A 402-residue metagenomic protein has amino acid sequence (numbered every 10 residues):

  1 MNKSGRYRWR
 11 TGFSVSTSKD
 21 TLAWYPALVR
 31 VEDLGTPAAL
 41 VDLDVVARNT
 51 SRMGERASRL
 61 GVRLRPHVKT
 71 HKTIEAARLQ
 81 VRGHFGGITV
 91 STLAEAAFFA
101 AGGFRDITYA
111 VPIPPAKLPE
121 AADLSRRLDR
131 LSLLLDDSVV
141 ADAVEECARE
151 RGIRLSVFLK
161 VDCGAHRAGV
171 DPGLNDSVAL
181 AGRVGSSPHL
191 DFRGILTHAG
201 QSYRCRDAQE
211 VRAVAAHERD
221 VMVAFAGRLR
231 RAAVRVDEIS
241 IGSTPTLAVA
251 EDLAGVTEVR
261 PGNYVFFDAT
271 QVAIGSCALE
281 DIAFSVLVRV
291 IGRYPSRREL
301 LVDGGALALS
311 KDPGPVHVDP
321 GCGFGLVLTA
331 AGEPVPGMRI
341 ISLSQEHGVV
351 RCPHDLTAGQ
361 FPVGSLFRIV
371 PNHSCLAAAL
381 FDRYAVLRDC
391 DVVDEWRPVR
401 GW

Functional and structural regions predicted by a protein language model:
N2-D123, W396, G401-W402: A charged N-terminal "starter" segment
V46, K69, F99, L159 (+5 more regions): Conserved, mostly hydrophobic/aromatic
H67-R204: Active-site-proximal beta-alpha core segment in soluble small-molecule metabolic enzymes
S156, C163-A278: Active-site loop/helix belt of alpha/beta enzymes
A213, P245-V327: Active-site loop ensemble at the mouth of alpha/beta enzyme cores that anchors a bound cofactor
P295-W402: C-terminal accessory subdomain/extension
